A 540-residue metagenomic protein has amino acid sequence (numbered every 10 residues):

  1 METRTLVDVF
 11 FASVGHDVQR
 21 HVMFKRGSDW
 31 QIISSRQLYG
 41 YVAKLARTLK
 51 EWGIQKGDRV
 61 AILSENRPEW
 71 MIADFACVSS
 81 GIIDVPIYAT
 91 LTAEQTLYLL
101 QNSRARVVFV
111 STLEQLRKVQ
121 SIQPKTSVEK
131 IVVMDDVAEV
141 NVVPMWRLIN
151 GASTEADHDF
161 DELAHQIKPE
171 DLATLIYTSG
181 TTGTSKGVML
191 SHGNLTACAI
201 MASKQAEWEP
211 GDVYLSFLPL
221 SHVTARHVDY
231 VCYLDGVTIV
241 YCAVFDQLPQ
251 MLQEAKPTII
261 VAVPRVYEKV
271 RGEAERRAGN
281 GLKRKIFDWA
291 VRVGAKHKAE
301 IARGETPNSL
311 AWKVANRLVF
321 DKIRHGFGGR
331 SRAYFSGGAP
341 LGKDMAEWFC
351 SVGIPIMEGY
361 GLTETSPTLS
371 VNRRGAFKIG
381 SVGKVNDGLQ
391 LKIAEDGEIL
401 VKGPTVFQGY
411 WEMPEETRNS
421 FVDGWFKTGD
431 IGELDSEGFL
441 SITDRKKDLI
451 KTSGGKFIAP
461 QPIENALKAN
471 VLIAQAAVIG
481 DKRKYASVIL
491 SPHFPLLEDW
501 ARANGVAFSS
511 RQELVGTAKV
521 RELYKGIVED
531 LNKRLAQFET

Functional and structural regions predicted by a protein language model:
V9, E51-W52, S79-G151, L523-D530: Structural core segment of the AMP-binding/adenylate-forming
V18-R20, T154-Y177, T184, E207-V213: Conserved pre-ATP/AMP-binding loop-to-beta segment of ANL
V22-M71, F75, T92-L97, P144-A152 (+1 more regions): Conserved AMP-binding/adenylate-forming core of the ANL superfamily
G27, L116-P169, A274-K322: ANL superfamily adenylate-forming
I32-R36, A173-A199: Conserved AMP-binding A3 loop
Y39-K44, P169, V188-E209, D321: Conserved structural elements of the adenylate-forming
T178, V385-T452, A469: Conserved ATP-binding/catalytic segment of the ANL
T196-V213, L220-R317, R330, P355: Conserved AMP-binding/adenylation subdomain of ANL enzymes
